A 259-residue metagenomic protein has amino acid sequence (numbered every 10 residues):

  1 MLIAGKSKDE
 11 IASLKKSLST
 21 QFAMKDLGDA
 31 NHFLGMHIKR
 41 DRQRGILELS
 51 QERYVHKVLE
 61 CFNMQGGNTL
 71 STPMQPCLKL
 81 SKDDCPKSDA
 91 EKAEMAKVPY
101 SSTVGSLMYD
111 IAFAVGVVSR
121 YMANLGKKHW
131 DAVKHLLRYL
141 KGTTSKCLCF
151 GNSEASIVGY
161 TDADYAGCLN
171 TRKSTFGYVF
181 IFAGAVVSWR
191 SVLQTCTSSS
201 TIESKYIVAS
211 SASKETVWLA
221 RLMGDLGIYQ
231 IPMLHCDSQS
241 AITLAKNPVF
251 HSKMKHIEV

Functional and structural regions predicted by a protein language model:
M1-V259: Long, low-complexity, charge-biased intrinsically disordered regions
